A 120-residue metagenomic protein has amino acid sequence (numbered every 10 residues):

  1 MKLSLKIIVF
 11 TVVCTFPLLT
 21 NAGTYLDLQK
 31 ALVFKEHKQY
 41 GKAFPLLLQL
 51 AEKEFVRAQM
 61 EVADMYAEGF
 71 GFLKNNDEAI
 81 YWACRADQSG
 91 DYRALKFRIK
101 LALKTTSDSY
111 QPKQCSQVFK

Functional and structural regions predicted by a protein language model:
M1-I8: Bacterial N-terminal signal peptides that target proteins for export
P17-L19: N-terminal signal peptide c-region/cleavage motif recognized by signal peptidases
G23, F34, K38-Q39, E52-F55 (+5 more regions): Short helix-capping/linker turns of helical repeat alpha-solenoids
L95-K120: Terminal, low-structured helical/coil segments at or just beyond the last alpha-helical repeat
